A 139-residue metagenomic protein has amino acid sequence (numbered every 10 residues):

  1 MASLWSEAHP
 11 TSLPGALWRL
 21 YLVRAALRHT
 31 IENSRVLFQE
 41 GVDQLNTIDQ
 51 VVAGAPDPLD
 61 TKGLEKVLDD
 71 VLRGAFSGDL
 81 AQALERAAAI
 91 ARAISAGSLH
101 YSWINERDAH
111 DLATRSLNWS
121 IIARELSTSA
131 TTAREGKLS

Functional and structural regions predicted by a protein language model:
A2-S3, A83: Solenoid-repeat scaffolds in large eukaryotic assemblies
S3-V67: Long, charge-patterned amphipathic interaction tracts in eukaryotic proteins
L4-W5, D79, D111: Non-transmembrane, amphipathic alpha-helical segments
A8-L13, L27-S34, G74-Q82, I94-Y101 (+1 more regions): Short secondary-structure junctions and interdomain/linker hinges
Q44-D108: Conserved binding-pocket/active-site segment within a compact domain
A96-S139: Alpha-helical oligomerization segments
